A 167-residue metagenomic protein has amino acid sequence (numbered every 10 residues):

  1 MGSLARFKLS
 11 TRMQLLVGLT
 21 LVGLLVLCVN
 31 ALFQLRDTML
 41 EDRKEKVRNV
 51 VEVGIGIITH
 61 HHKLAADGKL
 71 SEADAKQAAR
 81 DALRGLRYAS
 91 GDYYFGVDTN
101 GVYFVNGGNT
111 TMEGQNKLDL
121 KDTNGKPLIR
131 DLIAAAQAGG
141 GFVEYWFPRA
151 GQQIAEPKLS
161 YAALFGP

Functional and structural regions predicted by a protein language model:
S3-Q34: Extreme N-terminal signal-anchor transmembrane helix of membrane signaling/transducer proteins, especially in bacteria
T11-G18, L40, A79, R84: Internal alpha-helical transmembrane segments of multi-pass membrane proteins, especially GPCRs
L24-L27, E45-L64, R84-G107, A163-G166: N-terminal extracytoplasmic segments of bacterial inner-membrane proteins
F33-Q77: Juxtamembrane membrane-water interface segments immediately C-terminal to a transmembrane helix
V50, D92, I129, Q152-A163: A short beta-strand signature within small-molecule sensing/ligand-binding domains used in signal transduction
G56, R80-G140, E144, G151: Extracytoplasmic ligand-binding sensor domains of the Cache superfamily
D74-A79, P127, P157: Short, conserved clusters of charged catalytic residues that mark active-site and nucleotide-handling motifs
R149-Q152, P167: Helix-start (N-cap) segments at beta->loop->alpha junctions that couple sensory/regulatory domains to adjoining helices
